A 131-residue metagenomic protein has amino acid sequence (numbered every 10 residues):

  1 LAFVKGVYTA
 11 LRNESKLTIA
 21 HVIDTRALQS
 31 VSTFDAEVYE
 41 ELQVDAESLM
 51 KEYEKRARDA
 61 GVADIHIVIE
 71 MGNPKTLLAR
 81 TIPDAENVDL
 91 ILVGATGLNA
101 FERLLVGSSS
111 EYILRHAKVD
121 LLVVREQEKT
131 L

Functional and structural regions predicted by a protein language model:
L1-A2, Q29, V62, H66 (+2 more regions): Intrinsically disordered or low-complexity boundary/linker segments at protein termini and domain junctions
L1-A36, R56, A60: Small/aliphatic-rich secondary-structure junction motif
A2, Q29-S32, L77-R80, R103-L105: Short, well-ordered secondary-structure micro-motifs
T18-A20, H66-E70, L122: General small-molecule cofactor/ligand-binding pocket signal
H21, G94-T96, R125-E126: Short secondary-structure boundary segments
A36-S48: A short acidic, glycine-rich active-site loop that binds or catalyzes chemistry on phosphate/adenosine moieties
K55-I91, E128-L131: Structural beta-alpha unit
L90-H116, T130-L131: Glycine-rich, Arg-bearing micro-motifs that act as flexible, cationic patches
